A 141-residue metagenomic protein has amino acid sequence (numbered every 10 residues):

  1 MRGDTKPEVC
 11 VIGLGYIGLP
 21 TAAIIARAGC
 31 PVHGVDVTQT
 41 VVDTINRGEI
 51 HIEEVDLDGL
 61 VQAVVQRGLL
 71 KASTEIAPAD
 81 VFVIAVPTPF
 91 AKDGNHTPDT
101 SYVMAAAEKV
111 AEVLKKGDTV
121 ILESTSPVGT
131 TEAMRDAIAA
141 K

Functional and structural regions predicted by a protein language model:
R2-E8, P31, V37-V81, A85-P98 (+1 more regions): Conserved N-terminal Rossmann-fold NAD(P) cofactor-binding segment
L14-G15: Glycine-rich Rossmann-fold phosphate-binding loop(s) that bind the pyrophosphate of adenine dinucleotide cofactors
G18-L19: N-terminal Rossmann-fold NAD(P) dinucleotide-binding loop
A22, A26-R27: Gly/Ala-rich phosphate-binding loop of Rossmann-like dinucleotide-binding domains, activating on the conserved
F90-K141: Rossmann-like NAD(P)(H) cofactor-binding subdomain of soluble oxidoreductases
